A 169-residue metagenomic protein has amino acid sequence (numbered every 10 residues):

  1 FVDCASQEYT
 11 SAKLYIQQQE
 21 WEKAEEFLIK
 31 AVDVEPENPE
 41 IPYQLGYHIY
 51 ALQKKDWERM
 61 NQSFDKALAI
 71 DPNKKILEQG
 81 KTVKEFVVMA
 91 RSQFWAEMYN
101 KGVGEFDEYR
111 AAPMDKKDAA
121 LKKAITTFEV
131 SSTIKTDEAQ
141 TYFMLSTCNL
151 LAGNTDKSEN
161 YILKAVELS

Functional and structural regions predicted by a protein language model:
D3-K13, P39-A51, L77-A112, D137-L151: Amphipathic alpha-helical repeat scaffolds of TPR domains
Q18, L52-K54, E108, D118 (+1 more regions): Structural motif corresponding to the intra-repeat A-B loop/turn of tetratricopeptide repeats
E25, V32, L68, P72-K75 (+3 more regions): A conserved position within tetratricopeptide repeats
E25-R59: N-terminal, post-signal-peptide region of Sec/Tat-exported proteins
I29, F64-D65, K122, E129 (+1 more regions): Alpha-solenoid helical repeat scaffolds
P36, P72, I134-D137, S169: Short coil turns that delineate tetratricopeptide repeat
Y50-I76, A165-E167: TPR/TPR-like (Sel1-like) alpha-helical repeat modules
